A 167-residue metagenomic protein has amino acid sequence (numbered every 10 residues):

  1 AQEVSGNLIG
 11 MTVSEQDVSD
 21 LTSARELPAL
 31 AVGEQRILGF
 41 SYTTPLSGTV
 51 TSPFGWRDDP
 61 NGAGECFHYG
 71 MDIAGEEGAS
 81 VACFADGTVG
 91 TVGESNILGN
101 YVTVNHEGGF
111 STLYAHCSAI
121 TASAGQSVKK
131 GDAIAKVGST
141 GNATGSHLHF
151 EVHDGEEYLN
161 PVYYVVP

Functional and structural regions predicted by a protein language model:
A1-S47: Non-catalytic extracellular/periplasmic "stalk" and linker regions immediately N-terminal to catalytic or recognition
Y42-P167: Catalytic cores of peptidoglycan-degrading enzymes
